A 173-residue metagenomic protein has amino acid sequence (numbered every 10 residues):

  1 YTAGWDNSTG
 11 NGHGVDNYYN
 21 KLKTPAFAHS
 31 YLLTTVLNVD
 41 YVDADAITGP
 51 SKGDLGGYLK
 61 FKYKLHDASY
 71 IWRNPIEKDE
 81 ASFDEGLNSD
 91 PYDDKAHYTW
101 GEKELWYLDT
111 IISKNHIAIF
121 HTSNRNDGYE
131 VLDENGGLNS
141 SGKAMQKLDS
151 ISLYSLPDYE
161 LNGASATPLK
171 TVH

Functional and structural regions predicted by a protein language model:
Y1-H173: Conserved catalytic cores of ATP-dependent inositol ring kinases
